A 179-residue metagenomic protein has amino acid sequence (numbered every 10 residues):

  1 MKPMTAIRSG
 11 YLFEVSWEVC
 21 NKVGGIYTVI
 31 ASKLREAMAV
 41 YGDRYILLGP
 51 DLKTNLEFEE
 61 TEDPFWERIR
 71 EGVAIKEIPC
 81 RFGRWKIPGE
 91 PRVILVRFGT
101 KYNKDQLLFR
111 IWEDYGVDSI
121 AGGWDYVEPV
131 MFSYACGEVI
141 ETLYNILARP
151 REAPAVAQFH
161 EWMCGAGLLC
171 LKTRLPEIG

Functional and structural regions predicted by a protein language model:
A6-V23, G49-D51: Nucleotide-activated donor-dependent transferases that construct or modify glycoconjugates
R8, L47-E152: A conserved catalytic-core segment of Leloir-type glycosyltransferases
F13, R44-I46, V156: A structural signal for isolated positions on well-ordered beta-strands in alpha/beta enzyme cores
G24-I26, L56-E60, A166-K172: A short acidic (Asp/Glu
T28-E36: Short amphipathic alpha-helix
V156-Q158, L175-G179: Active-site proximal beta-strand in glycosyltransferases
F159-M163: Short His-centered aromatic/hydrophobic patch
